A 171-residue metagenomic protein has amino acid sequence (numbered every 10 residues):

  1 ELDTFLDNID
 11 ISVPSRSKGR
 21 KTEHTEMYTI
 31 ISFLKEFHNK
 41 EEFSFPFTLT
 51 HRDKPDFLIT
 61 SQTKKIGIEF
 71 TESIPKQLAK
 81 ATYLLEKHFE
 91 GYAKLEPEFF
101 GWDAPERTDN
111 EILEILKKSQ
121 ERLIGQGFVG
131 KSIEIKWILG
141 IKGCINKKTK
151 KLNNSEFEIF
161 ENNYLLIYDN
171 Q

Functional and structural regions predicted by a protein language model:
E1-T50, T71-Q171: Metal-dependent nuclease catalytic core centered on acidic motifs
H51-D56: Phosphate-end processing signature that detects enzymes handling 5′-triphosphorylated RNA and polyphosphate
F57-I59, I66-E72: Conserved catalytic cores of phosphodiester-cleaving nucleases, focusing on short active-site segments
I59-S61, D169: Short beta-strand-to-loop capping motifs
K64-I66, Y164: Structural motif
